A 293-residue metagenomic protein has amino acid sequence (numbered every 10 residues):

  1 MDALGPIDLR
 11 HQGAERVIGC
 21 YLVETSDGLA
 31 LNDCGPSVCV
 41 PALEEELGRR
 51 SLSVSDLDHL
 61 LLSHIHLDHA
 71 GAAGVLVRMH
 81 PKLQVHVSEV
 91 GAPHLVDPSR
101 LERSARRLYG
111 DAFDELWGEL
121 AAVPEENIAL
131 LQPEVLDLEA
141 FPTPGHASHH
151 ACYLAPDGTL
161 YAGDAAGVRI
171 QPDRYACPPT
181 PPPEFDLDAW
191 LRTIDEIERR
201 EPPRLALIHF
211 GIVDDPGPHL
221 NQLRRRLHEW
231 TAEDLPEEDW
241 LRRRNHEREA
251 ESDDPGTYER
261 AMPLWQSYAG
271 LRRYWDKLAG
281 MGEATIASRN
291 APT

Functional and structural regions predicted by a protein language model:
M1-R50, Y153-D164: Conserved beta-strand hairpin/beta-sheet module of binuclear metal-dependent hydrolase folds, prominently
V23, D33, L43, H64 (+5 more regions): Divalent metal-coordination and catalytic microenvironments
P36-V38, E139-P142, S148-G217: Metallo-beta-lactamase
D56-D68: Metallo-beta-lactamase
G71-H80: Metal-dependent catalytic neighborhoods of phosphoester/phosphodiester hydrolases
H94-F141, I194: Metallo-beta-lactamase
P216-R225: Histidine/acidic-residue-rich catalytic or RNA/ligand-binding cores of hydrolases and nuclease-related proteins
E233-T293: C-terminal regulatory/interaction regions
